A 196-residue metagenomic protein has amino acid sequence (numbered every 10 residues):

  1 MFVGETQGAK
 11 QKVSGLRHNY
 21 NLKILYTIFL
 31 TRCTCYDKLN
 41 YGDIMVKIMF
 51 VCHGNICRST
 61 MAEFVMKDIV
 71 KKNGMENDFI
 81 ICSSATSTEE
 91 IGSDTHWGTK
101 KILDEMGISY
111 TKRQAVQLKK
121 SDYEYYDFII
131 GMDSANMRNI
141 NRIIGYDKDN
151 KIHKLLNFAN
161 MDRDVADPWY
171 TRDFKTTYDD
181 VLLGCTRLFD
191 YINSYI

Functional and structural regions predicted by a protein language model:
M1-F2, K10-R17, L22, I28: Composition-driven detection of intrinsically disordered, low-complexity segments
V3-E5, A9, V13, D37 (+1 more regions): Acidic, Ala/Val/Gly-enriched low-complexity intrinsically disordered segments
Y20-I44: Short, Lys/Arg-enriched N-terminal segments with co-localized hydrophobic residues within the first ~10-30 amino acids
Y36, Y41-Y125, D190-I196: Conserved active-site segments centered on acidic
C52, L103, I130-G131, V181: Hydrophobic structural packing positions in well-ordered secondary structure
S59, M132-D133: Replace "coordinates the UDP/GDP/TDP-sugar" with "coordinates nucleotide-activated sugar donors
D122, F128, S134-I196: Phosphate-binding/catalytic loops
